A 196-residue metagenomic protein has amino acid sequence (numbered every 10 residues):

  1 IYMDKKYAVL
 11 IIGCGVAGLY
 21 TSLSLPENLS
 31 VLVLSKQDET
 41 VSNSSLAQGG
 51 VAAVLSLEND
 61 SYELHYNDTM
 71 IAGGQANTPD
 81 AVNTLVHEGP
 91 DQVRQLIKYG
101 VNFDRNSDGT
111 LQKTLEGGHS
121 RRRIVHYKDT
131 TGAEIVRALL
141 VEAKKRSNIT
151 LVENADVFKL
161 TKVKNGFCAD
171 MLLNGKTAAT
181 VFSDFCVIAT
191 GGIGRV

Functional and structural regions predicted by a protein language model:
Y2-K6, I12, V16, S147-T150: N-terminal charge/polar-biased segments
D4-Y7, K176-F185: Core beta-strand elements of the Rossmann-like FAD/NAD(P) dinucleotide-binding domain in flavoenzyme oxidoreductases
V9-V33: N-terminal Rossmann-like FAD-binding beta1-loop-alpha1 element of flavoenzymes
C14-G15, T180-V196: Catalytic-site beta-strand/loop segments enriched in glycine and acidic/polar residues
Y20-L25, N43-S44, C186: Hydrophobic/aromatic ligand-binding patch that stacks against planar heteroaromatic rings of cofactors or nucleotides
K36-L172, A189, R195: Conserved N-terminal/central alpha/beta ligand/cofactor-binding core
